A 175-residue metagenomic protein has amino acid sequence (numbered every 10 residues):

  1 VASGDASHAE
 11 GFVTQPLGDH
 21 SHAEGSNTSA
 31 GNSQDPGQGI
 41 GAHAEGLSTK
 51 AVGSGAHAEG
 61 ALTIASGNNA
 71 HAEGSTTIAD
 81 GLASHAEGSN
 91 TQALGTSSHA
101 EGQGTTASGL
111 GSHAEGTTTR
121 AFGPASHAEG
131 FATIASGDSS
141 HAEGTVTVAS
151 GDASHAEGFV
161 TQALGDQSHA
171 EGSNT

Functional and structural regions predicted by a protein language model:
V1-T175: Periodic small-residue-enriched repeat registers in elongated scaffold domains
